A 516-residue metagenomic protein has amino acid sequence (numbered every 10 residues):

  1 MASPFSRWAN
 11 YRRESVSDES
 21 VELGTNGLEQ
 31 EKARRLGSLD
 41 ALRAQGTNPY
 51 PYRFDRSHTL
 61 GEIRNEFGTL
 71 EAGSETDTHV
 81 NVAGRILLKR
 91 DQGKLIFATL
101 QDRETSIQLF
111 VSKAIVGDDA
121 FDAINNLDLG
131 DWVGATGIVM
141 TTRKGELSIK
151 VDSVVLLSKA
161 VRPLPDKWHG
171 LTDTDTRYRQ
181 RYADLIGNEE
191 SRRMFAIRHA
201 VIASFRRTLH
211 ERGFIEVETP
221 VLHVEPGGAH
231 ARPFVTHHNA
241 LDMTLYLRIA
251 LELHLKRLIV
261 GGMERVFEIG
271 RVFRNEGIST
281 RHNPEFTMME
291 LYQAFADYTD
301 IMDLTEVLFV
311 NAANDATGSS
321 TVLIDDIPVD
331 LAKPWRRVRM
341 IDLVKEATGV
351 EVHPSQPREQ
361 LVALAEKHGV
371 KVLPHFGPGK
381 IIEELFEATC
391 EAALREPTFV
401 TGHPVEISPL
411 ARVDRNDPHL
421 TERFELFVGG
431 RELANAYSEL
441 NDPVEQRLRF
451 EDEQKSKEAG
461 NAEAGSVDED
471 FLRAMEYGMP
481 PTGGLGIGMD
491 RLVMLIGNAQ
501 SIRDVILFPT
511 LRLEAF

Functional and structural regions predicted by a protein language model:
M1-A2, G137: NTP/phosphate- and nucleic-acid-binding module
A2-S15: Short, Lys/Arg-enriched N-terminal segments with co-localized hydrophobic residues within the first ~10-30 amino acids
R12-R13, S17-G24, L28-Q30, L39-Q45 (+4 more regions): Class II aminoacyl-tRNA synthetase-like tRNA-binding/catalytic domains
Y50-R56, T76-T78, L164-K167, R198 (+9 more regions): Short coil/turn segments at secondary-structure boundaries
V154, L209, G213, L343 (+2 more regions): Conserved hydrophobic/aromatic pocket- or pore-lining residues that grip, position, or stack substrates in active sites
P226-P233, N311-G430, F450-M479: Metal-assisted phosphate- and nucleotidyl-transfer catalytic regions
L247-A250, G261-F273, N283-M288, Q293-F295 (+3 more regions): TRNA-recognition modules of translation machinery and tRNA-sensing kinases, especially anticodon-binding
M302-N314: M16/insulysin-pitrilysin zinc metalloprotease superfamily fold
